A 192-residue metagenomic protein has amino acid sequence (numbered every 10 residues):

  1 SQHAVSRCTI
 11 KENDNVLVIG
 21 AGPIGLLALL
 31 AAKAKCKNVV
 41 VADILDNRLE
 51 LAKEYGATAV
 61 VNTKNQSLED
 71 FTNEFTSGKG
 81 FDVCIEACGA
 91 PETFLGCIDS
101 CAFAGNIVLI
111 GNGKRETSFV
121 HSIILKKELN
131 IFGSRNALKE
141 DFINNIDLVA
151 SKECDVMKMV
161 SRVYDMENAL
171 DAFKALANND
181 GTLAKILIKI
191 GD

Functional and structural regions predicted by a protein language model:
Q2, G22, L26, D46 (+4 more regions): Glycine-rich phosphate-binding loop at the start of an alpha helix
Q2-Q66: Mid-domain Rossmann-like dinucleotide-binding core that forms the NAD(H)/NADP(H) cofactor-binding site
Q2-T9, N73, K174-A177: Generic structural signal for well-ordered alpha-helical scaffold segments
C8, E50, Y55-N130, L170: Glycine-rich cofactor phosphate-binding loops and adjacent beta1-alpha1 units of small-molecule cofactor enzyme domains
L17-A21, V41-A42, V61, D82-A87 (+3 more regions): Glycine- and other small-residue-rich loops at beta-strand/loop junctions that grip anionic moieties
L45, G113, A137: Residues in the short beta-alpha loop(s) of Rossmann-like NAD(P)-binding domains
L95-D99, K139-D192: C-terminal hydrophobic helical "lid"/dimerization subdomain of Rossmann-like NAD(P)H-dependent oxidoreductases
